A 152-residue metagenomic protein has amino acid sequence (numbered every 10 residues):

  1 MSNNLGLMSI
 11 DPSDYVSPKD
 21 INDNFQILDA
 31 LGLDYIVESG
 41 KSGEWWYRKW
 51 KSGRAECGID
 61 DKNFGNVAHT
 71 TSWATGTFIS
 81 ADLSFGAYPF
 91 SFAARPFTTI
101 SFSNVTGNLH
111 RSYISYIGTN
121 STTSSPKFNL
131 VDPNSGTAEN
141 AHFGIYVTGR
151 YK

Functional and structural regions predicted by a protein language model:
M1-L31: Extracellular "spike/adhesin" assembly and maturation modules and analogous cytosolic coiled-coil scaffolds
L5, Y35-V37, A141: Alpha-helical interaction segments
L5-L7, Y47, C57, T98: Generic preference for hydrophobic/aromatic residues in regular secondary structure cores
P18-K19, L31-S39, G43-R48, S112-I114 (+3 more regions): Parallel beta-helix/beta-solenoid repeats that form elongated, surface-exposed shafts/blades used for receptor binding
D23-N66: Glycine-rich, low-complexity segments
R54-K152: Extracellular attachment/recognition segments
